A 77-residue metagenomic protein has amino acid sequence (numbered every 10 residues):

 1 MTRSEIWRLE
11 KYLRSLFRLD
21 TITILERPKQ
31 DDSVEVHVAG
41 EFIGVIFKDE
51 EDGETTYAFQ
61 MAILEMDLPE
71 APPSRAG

Functional and structural regions predicted by a protein language model:
M1-G77: Terminal leader/tail segments of proteins
